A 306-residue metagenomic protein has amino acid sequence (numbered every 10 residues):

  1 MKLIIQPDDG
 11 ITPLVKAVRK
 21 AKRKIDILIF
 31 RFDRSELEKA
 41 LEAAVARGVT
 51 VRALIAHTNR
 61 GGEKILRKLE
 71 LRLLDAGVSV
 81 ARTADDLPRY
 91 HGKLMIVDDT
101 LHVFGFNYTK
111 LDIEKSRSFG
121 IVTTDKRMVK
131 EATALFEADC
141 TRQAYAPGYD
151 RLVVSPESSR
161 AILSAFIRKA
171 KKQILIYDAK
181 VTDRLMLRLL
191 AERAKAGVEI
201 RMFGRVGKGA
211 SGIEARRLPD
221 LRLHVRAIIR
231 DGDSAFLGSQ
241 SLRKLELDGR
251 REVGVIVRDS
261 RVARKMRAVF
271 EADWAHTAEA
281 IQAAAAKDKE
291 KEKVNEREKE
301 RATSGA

Functional and structural regions predicted by a protein language model:
M1-R23, R34-S164, R168-A306: PLD/PLD-like phosphodiesterase catalytic module centered on the HKD motif
K24-L28: Short N-terminal targeting/anchoring amphipathic segment
